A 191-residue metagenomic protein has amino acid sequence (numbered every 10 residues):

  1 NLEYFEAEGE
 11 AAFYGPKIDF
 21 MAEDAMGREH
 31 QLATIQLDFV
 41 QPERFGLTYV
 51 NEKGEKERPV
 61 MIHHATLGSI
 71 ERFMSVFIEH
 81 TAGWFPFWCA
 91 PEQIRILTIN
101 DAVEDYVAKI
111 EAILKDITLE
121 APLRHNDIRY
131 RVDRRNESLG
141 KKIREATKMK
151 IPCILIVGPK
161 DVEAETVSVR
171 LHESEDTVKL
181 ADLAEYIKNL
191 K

Functional and structural regions predicted by a protein language model:
N1-K191: NTP/phosphate- and nucleic-acid-binding module
